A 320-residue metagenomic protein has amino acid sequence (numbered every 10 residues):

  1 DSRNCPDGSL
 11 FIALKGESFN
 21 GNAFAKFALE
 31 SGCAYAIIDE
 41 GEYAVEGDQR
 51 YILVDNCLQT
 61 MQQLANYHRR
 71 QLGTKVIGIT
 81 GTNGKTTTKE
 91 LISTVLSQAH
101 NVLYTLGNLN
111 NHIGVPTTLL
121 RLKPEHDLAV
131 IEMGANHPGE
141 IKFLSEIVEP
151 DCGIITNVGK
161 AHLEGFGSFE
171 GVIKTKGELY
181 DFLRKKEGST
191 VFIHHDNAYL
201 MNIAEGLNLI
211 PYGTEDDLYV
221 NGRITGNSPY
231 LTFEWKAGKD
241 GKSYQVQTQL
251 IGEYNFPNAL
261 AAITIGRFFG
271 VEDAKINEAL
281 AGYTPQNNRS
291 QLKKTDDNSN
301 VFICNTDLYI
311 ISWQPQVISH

Functional and structural regions predicted by a protein language model:
D1-Q63, I251, V271: N-terminal leader/targeting and accessory segments in enzymes
G8, I38, I131, I193 (+1 more regions): Active-site flanking residues adjacent to catalytic metal/cofactor-binding acidic residues
I12-K15, T105-L106, I131, T248-Q249 (+2 more regions): Thr-Gly-centered strand-to-loop micro-motif
G16-F19, Q286, N305-H320: Active-site beta-alpha connecting loops in nucleotide-dependent enzymes
E17-N20, Y43, G84, N110 (+4 more regions): Glycine-/small-residue-rich active-site loops that bind phosphorylated ligands and cofactors
E42-G47, I154-F302, I318: Acidic, Mg2+-coordinating active-site environments of NTP-dependent enzymes
Y51-L53, V76, V102-Y104, L209-P211 (+1 more regions): Conserved beta-strand scaffold positions in the cores of enzyme catalytic domains, especially in NTP/NDP-utilizing
Q59-H195, Y199-L207, K242, L260 (+3 more regions): Phosphate-binding loop of NTP-binding sites
